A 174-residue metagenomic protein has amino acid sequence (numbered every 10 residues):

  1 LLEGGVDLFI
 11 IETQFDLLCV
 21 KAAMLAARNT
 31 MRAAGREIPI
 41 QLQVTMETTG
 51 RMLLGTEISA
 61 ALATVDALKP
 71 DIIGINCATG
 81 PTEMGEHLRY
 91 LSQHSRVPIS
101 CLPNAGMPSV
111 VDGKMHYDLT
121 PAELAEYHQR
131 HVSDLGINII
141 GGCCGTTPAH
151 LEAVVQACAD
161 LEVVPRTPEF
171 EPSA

Functional and structural regions predicted by a protein language model:
L1-A174: Domain-level signal for soluble alpha/beta catalytic cores
